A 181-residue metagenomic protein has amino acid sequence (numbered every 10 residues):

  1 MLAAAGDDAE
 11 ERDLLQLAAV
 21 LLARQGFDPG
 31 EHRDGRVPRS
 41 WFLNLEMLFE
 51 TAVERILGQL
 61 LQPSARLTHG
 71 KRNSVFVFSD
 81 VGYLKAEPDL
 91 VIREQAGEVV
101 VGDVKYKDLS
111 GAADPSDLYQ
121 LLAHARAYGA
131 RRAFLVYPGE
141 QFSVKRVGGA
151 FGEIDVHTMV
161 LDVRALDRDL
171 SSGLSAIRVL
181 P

Functional and structural regions predicted by a protein language model:
M1-Q59: The feature marks a conserved, polyanion-engaging helical scaffold used by nucleic-acid processing enzymes and innate
G35-P181: Catalytic core segments in nucleotide and nucleic-acid processing enzymes
